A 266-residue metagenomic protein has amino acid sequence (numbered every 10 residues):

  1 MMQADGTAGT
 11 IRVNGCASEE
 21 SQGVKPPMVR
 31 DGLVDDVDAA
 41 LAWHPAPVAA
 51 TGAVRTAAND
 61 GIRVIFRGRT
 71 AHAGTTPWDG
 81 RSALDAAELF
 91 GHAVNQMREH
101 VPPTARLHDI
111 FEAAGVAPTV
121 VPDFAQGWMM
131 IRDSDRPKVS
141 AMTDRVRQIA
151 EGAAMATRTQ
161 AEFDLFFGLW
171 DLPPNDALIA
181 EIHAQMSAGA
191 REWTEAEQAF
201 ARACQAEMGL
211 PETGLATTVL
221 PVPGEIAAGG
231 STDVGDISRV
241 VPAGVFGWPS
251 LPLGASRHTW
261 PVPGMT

Functional and structural regions predicted by a protein language model:
M1: Di-metal (Zn2+ and/or Mg2+/Mn2+) metal-binding site signature of metallo-dependent hydrolases with the MBL/beta-CASP
D5-P122, R132: Histidine/acidic-residue-rich, glycine-tolerant segments that coordinate divalent metal ions
L84-T266: Metal-dependent amide/peptide-bond hydrolase catalytic core, centered on the "pita-bread" metallohydrolase fold
